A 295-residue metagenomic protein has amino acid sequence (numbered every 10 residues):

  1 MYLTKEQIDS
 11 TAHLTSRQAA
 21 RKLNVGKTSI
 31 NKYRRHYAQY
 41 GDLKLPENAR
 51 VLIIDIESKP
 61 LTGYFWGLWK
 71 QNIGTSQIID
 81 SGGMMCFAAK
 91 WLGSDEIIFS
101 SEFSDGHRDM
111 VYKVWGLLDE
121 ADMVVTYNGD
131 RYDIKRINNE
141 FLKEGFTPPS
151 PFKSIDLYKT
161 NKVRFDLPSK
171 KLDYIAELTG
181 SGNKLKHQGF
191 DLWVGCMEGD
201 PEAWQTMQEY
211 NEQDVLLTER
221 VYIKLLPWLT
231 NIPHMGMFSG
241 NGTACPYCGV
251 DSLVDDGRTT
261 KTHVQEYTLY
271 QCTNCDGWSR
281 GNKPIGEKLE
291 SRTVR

Functional and structural regions predicted by a protein language model:
M1-T15: Short, amphipathic alpha-helical "recognition" segments used to contact nucleic acids or chromatin
Q18-L23: Short alpha-helical "recognition helix" segments of helix-turn-helix
I30-P46: Short, solvent-exposed alpha-helical "recognition" segments
K44-L118: Conserved RNase H-like, two-metal-ion catalytic cores of nucleic-acid enzymes
G93-L178: Conserved DEDDh/DEDDy metal-dependent 3′-5′ exonuclease domain
V125, Y174-S239: Acidic, Mg2+-coordinating catalytic module of metal-dependent nucleases/exonucleases that use a two-metal-ion mechanism
P246-V250, N274: Short, cysteine/histidine-rich loop/knuckle motifs that typically chelate Zn2+
L269-R295: Short metal-binding segments enriched for Cys and/or His
